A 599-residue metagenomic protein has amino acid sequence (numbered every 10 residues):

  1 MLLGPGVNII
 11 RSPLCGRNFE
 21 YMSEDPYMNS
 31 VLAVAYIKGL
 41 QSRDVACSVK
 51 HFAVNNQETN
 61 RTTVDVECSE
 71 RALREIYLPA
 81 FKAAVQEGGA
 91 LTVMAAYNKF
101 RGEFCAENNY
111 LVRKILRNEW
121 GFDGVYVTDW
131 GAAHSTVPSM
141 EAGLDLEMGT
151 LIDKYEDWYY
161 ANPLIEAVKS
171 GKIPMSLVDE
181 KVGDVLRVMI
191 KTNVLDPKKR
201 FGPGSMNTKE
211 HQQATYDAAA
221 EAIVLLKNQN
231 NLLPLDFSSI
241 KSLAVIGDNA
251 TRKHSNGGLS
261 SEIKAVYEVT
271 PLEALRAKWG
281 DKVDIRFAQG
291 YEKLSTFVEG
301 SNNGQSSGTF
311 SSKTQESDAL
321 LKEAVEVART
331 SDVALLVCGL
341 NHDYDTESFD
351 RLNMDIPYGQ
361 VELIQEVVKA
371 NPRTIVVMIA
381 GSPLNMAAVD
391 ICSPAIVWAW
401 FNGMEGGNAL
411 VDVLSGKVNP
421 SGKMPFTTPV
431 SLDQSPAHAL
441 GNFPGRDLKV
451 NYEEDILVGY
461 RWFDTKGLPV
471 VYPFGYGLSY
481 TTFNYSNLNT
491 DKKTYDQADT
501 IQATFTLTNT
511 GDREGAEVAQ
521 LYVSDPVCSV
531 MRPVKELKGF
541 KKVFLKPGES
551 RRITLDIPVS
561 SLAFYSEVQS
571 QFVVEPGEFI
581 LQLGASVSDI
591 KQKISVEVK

Functional and structural regions predicted by a protein language model:
M1-E567, V573-S588, E597-K599: Glycoside hydrolase catalytic-domain context in secreted enzymes
